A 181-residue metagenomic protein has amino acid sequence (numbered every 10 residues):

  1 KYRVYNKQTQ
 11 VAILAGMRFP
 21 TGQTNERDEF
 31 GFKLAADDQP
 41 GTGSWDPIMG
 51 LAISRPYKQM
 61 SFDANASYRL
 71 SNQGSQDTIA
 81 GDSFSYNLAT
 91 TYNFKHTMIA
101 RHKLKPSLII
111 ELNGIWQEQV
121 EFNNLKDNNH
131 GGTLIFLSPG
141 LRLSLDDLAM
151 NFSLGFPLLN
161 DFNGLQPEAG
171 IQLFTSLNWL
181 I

Functional and structural regions predicted by a protein language model:
K1-G81, S144: Outer-membrane pore/translocation modules
D77-I181: Outer membrane beta-barrel transmembrane domains
